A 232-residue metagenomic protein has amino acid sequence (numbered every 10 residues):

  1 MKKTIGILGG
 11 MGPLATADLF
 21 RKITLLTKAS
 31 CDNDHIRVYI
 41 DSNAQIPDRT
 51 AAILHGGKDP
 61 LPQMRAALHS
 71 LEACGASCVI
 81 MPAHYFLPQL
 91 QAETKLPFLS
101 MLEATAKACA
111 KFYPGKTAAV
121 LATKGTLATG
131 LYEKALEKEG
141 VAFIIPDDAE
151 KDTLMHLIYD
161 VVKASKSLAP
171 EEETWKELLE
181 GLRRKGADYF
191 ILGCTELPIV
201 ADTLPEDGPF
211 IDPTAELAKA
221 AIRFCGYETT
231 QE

Functional and structural regions predicted by a protein language model:
M1-E232: Non-catalytic structural scaffold of enzyme domains
